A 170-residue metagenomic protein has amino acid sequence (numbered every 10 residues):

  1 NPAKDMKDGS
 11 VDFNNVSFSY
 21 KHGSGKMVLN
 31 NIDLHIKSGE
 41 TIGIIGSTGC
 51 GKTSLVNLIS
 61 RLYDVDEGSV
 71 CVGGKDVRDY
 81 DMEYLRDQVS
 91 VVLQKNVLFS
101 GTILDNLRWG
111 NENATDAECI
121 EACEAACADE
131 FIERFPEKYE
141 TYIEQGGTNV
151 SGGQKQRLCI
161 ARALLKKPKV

Functional and structural regions predicted by a protein language model:
K4-V170: ABC-type nucleotide-binding domain
